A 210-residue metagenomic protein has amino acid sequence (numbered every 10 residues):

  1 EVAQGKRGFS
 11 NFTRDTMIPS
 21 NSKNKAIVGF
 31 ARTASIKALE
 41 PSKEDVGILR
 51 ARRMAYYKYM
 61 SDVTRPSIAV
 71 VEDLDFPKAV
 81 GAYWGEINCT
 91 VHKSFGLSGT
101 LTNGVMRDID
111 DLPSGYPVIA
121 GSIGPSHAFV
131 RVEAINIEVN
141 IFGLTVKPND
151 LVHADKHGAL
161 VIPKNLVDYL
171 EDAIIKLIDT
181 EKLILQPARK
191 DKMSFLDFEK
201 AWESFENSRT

Functional and structural regions predicted by a protein language model:
E1-P148, I162-T210: Feature captures the catalytic cores and cofactor-binding loops of soluble hydro-lyases/lyases that act on carboxylate
V152: C-terminal binding/interaction regions
G158-L160: Channel- or pocket-lining gating/hinge segments that regulate access to a cavity or pore
